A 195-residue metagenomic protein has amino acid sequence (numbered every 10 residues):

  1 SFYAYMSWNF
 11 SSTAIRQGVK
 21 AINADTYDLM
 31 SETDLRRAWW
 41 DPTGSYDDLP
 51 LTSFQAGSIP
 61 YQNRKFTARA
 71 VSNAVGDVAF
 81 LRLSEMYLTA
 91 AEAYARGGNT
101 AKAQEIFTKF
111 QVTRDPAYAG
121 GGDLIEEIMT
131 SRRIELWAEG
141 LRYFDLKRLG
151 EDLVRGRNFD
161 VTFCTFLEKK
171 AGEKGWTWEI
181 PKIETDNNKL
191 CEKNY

Functional and structural regions predicted by a protein language model:
S1-K20, M30-Y195: Acidic/polar-rich alpha-helix caps and helix-coil junctions
